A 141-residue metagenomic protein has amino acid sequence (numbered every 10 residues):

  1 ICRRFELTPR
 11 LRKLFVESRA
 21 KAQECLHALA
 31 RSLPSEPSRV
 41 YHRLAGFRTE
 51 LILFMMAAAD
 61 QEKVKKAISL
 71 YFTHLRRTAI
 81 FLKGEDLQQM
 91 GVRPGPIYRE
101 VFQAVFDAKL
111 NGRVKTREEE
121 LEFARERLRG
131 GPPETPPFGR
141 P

Functional and structural regions predicted by a protein language model:
I1-P141: C-terminal subdomains that position terminal phosphate/3'-OH groups for nucleotidyl transfer/ligation, primarily on
